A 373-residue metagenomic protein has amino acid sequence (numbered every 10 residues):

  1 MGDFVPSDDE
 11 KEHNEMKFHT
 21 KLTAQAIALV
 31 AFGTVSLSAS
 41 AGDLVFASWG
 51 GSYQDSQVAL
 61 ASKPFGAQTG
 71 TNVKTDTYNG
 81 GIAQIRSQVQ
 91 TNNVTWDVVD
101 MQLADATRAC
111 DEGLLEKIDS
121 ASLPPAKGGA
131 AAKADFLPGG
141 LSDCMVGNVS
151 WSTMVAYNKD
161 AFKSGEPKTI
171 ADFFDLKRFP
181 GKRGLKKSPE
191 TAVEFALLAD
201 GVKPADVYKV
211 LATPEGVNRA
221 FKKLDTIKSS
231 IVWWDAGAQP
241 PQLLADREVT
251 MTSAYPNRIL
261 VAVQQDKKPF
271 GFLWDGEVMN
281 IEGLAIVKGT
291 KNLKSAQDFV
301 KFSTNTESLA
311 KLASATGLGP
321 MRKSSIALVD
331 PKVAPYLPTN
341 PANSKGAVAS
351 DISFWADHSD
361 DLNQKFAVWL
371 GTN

Functional and structural regions predicted by a protein language model:
S36-S38: N-terminal signal peptide c-region/cleavage motif recognized by signal peptidases
G42-A109: Early extracytoplasmic/lumenal segment of secretory-pathway proteins
G51-S56, M101-P241: Extracytoplasmic ligand-binding site segments that recognize negatively charged/polar headgroups
N93-D100, W233-W234, T250-Y255, G271: Paired acidic/hydrophobic, glycine-rich loop segments that form the ligand-binding mouth/hinge of periplasmic-binding
A106-R108, M251-K268: A ligand-binding cleft/hinge motif common to bilobed small-molecule-binding domains
V217-T226, Q264-K288: Periplasmic-binding protein-like
Q242, N343-N373: Conserved C-terminal helix/tail region of periplasmic/extracytoplasmic solute-binding proteins
E282, V287-A347: Mature extracytoplasmic/periplasmic domains
